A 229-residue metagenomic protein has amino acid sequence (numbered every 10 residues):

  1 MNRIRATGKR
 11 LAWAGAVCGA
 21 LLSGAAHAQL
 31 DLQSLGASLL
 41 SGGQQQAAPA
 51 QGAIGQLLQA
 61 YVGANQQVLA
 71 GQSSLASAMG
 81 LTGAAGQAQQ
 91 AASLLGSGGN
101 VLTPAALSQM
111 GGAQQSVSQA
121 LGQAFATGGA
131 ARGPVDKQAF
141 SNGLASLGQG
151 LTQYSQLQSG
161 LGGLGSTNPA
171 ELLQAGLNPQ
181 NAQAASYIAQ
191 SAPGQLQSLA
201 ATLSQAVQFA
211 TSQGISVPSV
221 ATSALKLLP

Functional and structural regions predicted by a protein language model:
N2-A14: Bacterial N-terminal signal peptides that target proteins for export
A12-L22: Bacterial N-terminal signal peptides
L22-A28: Sec/Tat signal peptide C-region and signal peptidase I cleavage site
G24, L81, A88, A92-L95 (+3 more regions): Solvent-exposed, non-transmembrane amphipathic alpha-helical segments
A28-Q119: N-terminal Sec/ER secretory leader and immediately downstream segment of secreted/extracellular precursors
Y61, L228-P229: Long, low-complexity, polar and repeat-rich extracellular regions of very large Gram-negative surface proteins
L107-L227: Extended amphipathic alpha-helical interaction segments
